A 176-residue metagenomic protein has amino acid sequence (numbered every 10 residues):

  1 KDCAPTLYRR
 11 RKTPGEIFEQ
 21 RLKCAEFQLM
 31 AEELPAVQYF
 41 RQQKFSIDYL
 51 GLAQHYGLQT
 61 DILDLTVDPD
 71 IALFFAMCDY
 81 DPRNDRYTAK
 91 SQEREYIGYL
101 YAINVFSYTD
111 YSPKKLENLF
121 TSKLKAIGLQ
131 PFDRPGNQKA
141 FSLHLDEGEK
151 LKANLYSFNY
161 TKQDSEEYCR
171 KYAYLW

Functional and structural regions predicted by a protein language model:
K1-W176: Catalytic-core elements of nucleic-acid end-processing and repair enzymes
